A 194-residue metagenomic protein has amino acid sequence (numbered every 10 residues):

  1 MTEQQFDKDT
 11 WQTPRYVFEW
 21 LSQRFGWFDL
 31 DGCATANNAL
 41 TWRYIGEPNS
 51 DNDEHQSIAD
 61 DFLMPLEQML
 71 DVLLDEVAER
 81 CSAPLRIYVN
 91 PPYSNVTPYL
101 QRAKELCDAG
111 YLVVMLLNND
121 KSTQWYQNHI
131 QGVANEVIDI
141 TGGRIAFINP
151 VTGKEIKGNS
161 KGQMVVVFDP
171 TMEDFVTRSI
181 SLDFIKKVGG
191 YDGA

Functional and structural regions predicted by a protein language model:
M1-A194: Class I S-adenosyl-L-methionine-dependent methyltransferase catalytic core
